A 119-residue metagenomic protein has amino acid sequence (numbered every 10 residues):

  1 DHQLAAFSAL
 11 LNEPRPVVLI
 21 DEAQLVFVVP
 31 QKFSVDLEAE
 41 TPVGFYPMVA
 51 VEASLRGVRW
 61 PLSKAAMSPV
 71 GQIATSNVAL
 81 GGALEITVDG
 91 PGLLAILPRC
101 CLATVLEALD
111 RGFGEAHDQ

Functional and structural regions predicted by a protein language model:
D1-Q31: Anionic-ligand-binding alpha/beta catalytic cores of soluble enzymes and soluble regulatory domains that recognize
E22, V29-H117: Long, charged alpha-helical interface segments
